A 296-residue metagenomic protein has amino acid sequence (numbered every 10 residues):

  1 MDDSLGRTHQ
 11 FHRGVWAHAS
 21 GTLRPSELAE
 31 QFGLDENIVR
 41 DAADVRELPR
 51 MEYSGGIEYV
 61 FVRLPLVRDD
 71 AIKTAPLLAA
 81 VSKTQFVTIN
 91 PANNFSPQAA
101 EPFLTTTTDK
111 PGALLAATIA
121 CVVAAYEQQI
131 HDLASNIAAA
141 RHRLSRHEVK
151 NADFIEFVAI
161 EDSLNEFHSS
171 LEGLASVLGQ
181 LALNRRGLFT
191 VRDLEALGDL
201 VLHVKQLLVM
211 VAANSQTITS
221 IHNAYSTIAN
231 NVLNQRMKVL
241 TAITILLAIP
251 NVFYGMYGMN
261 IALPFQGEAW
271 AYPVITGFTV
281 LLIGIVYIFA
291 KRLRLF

Functional and structural regions predicted by a protein language model:
M1-L183, T190, D199, H203-M210 (+1 more regions): Peripheral, non-transmembrane regulatory/ligand-interaction domains of membrane transport proteins
G33, K205-F296: Hydrophobic alpha-helical transmembrane segments and their immediately adjacent juxtamembrane loops
G187-T190, N230: Alpha-helix boundary/capping and short turn/kink residues
D193: Short beta-strand->loop
